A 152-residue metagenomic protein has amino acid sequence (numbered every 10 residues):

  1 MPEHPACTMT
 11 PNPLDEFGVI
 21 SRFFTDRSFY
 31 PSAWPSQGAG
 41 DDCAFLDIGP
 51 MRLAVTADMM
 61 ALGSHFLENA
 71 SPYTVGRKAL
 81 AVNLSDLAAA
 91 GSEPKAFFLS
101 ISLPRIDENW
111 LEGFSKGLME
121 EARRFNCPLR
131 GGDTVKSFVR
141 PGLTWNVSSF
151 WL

Functional and structural regions predicted by a protein language model:
M1-S71, A90, L99, E121 (+2 more regions): Extreme N-terminal cap/leader segments of soluble proteins
D15, A57, G76-R77, S85: Residue-level micro-sites within transmembrane alpha helices that shape and flank functional polar/acidic positions
S21-F24, L84, S115: A generic alpha-helix structural signal
P35-Q37, L67-V82, I106-K116: Glycine-rich anion/phosphate-binding loops
G40-D41, N83, P94: Short Gly/Ser/Thr- and Asp/Glu-enriched loop/turn motifs at secondary-structure junctions
M60, E93-L152: Glycine-rich anion-binding loops of enzyme active sites
L80-A89, R130-T134: Short, charged beta->alpha transition segments
